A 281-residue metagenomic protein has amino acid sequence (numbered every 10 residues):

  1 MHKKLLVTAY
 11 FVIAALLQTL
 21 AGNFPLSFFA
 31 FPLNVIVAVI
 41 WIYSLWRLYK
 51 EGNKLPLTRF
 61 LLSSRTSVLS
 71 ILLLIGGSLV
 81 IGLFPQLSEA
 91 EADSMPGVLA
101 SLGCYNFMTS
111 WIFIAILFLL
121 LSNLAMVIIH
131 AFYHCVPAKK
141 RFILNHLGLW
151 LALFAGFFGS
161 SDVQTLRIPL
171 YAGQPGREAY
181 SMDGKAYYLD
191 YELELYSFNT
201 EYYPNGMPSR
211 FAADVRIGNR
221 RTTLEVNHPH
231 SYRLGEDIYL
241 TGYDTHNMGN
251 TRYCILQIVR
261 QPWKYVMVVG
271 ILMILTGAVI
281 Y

Functional and structural regions predicted by a protein language model:
M1-Y281: Solvent-exposed, non-transmembrane regions of integral membrane proteins
